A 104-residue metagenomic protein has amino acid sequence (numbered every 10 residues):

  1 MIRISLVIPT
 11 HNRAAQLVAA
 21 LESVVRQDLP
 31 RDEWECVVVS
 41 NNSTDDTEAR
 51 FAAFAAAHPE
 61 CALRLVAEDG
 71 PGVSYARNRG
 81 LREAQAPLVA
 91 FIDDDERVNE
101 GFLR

Functional and structural regions predicted by a protein language model:
M1-R26: N-proximal low-complexity "stem/linker" segments adjacent to membrane-targeting elements
A15-V18, D45-A53, G101: Acidic helix N-cap motif at the loop->helix transition within catalytic regions of sugar-transfer enzymes
L21-E22, E48, A86, E100-R104: Short alpha-helix within the catalytic core of nucleotide-sugar-dependent glycosyltransferases
S23, S40-A49, E96: A conserved acidic beta->alpha catalytic loop
E33-N42, R64-E68: Short beta-strand/loop segment that forms part of the nucleotide-sugar
E68-A84: Glycine-rich, basic loop-to-helix element that forms the pyrophosphate-binding segment of sugar-nucleotide handling
V89: Short aromatic/hydrophobic "clamp" motif used to bind/position activated sugar donors
I92, R97-F102: Hydrophobic/aromatic residue at the end of a short beta strand that borders the catalytic acidic motif
